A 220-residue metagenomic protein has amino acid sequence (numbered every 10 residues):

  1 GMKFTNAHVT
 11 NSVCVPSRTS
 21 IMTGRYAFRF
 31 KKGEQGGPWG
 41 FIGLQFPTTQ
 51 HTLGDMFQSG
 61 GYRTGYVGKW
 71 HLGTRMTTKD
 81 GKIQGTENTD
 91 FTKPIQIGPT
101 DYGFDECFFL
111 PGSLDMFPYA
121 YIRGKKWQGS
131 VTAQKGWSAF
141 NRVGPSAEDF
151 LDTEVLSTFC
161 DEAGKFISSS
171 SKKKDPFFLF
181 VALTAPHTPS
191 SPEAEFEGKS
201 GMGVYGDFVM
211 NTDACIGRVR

Functional and structural regions predicted by a protein language model:
G1-R220: Formylglycine-dependent sulfatase
